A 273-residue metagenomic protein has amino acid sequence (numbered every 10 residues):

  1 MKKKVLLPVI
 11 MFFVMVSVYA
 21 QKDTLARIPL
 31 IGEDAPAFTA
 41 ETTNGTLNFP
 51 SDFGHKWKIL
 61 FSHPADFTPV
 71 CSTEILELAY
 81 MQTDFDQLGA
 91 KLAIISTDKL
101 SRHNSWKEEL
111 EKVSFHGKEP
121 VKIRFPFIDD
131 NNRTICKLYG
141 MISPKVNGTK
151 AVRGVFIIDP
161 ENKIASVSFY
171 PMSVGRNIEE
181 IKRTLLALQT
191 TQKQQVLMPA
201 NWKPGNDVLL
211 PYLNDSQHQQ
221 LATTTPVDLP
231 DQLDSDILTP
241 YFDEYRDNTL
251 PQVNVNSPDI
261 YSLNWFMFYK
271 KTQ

Functional and structural regions predicted by a protein language model:
M1-Q21: Bacterial Sec-dependent N-terminal signal peptides
Q21-Q273: Chalcogenol-based redox active-site neighborhoods
